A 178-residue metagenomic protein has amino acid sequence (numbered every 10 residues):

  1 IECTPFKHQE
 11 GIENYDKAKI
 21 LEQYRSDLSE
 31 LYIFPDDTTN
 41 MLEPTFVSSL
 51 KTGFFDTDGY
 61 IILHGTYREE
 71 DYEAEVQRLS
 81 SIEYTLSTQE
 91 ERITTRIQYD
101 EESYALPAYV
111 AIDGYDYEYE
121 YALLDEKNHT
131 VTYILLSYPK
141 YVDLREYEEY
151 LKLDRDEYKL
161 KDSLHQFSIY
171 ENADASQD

Functional and structural regions predicted by a protein language model:
E2-A74: N-terminal export/targeting and maturation segments
E75-D178: Extracytoplasmic electrostatic interaction patches
